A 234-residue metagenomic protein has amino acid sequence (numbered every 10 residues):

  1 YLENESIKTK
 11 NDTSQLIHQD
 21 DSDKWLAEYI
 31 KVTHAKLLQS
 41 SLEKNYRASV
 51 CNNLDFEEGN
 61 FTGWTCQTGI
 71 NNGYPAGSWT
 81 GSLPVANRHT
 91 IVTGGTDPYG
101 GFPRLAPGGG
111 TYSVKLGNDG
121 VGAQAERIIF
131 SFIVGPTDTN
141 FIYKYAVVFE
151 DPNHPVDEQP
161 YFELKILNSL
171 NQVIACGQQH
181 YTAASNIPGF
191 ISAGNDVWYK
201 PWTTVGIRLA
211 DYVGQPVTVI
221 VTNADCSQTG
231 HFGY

Functional and structural regions predicted by a protein language model:
Y1-Y234: Aromatic (Trp/Tyr/Phe) and Gly/Pro-enriched flexible surface segments
